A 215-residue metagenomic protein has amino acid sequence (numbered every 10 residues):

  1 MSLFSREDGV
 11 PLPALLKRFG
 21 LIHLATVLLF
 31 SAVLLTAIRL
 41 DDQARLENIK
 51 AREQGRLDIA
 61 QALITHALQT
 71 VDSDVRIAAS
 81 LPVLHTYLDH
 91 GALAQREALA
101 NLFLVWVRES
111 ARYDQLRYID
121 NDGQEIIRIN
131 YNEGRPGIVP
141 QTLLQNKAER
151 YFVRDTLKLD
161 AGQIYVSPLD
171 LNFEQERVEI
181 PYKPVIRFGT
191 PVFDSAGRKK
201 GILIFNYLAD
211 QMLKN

Functional and structural regions predicted by a protein language model:
M1-P13, V33, R52, T86-D89 (+1 more regions): N-terminal sensory and localization modules of signal-transduction and trafficking proteins
P11-P13, Q43, M212-N215: Membrane-interface helix-start motif
L15-I22, T26-A94, V105-R112, V185: Juxtamembrane extracytoplasmic/periplasmic/luminal helical "stalk" adjacent to the first N-terminal
H23-T26, A196, D210-N215: Intrinsic low-complexity, intrinsically disordered coil/linker regions enriched in small/polar and charged residues
Q54, D72, A100-L104, E149-V153 (+3 more regions): Extracytoplasmic/secreted envelope proteins and their assembly/folding machinery, especially bacterial periplasmic
V71-I77, W106-N132, K147, K158-Y165 (+1 more regions): Short N-terminal helix-loop-first-beta-strand/juxtamembrane motif that initiates sensory/input modules
H85, N172-E176, M212: Sequence/structural signature of outer-membrane beta-barrel proteins
R128-N206: Extracytoplasmic/periplasmic ligand-binding sensor regions of membrane-associated signaling proteins
